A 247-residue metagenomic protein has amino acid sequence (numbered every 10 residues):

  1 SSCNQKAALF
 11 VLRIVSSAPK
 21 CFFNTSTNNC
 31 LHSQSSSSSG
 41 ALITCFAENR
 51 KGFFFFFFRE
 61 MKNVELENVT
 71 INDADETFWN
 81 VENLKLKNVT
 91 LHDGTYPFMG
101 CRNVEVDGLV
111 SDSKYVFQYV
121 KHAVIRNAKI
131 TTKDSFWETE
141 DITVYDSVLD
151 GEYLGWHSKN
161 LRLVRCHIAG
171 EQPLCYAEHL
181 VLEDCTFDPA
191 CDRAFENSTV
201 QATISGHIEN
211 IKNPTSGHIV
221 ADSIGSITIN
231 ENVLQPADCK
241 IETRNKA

Functional and structural regions predicted by a protein language model:
S1, T27, S39-A41, A47-A247: Long, distal/terminal scaffolding or interaction modules with repetitive or compositionally biased sequence
S1-S39, C45: Low-acidity, Ser/Thr- and Arg-rich intrinsically disordered low-complexity segments
